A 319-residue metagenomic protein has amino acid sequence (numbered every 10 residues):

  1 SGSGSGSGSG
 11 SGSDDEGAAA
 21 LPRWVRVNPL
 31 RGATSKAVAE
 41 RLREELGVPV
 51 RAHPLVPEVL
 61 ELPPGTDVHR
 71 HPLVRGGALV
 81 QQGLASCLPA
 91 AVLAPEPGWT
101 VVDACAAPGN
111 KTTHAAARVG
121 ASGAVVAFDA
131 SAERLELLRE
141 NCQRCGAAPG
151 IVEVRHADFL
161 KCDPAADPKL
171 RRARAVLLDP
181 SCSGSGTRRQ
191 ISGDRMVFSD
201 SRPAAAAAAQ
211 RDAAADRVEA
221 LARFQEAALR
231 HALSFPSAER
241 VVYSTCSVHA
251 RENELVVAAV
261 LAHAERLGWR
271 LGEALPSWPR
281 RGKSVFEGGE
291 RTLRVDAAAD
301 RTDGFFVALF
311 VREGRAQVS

Functional and structural regions predicted by a protein language model:
S1-S319: S-adenosylmethionine
